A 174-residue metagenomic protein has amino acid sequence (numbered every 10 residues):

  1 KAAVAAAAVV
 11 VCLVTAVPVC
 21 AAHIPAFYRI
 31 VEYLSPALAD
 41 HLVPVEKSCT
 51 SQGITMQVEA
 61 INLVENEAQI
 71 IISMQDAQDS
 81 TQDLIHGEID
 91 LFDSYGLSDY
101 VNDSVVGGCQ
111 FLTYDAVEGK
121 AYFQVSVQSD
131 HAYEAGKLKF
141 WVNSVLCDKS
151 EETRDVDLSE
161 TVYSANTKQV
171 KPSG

Functional and structural regions predicted by a protein language model:
K1-A3, A60-I61: Short, charged N-terminal helix-start/capping segments
A2-A21: Internal signal-anchor transmembrane helix that establishes type II topology
P18-G174: Alpha-helical, hydrophobic structural elements that either
